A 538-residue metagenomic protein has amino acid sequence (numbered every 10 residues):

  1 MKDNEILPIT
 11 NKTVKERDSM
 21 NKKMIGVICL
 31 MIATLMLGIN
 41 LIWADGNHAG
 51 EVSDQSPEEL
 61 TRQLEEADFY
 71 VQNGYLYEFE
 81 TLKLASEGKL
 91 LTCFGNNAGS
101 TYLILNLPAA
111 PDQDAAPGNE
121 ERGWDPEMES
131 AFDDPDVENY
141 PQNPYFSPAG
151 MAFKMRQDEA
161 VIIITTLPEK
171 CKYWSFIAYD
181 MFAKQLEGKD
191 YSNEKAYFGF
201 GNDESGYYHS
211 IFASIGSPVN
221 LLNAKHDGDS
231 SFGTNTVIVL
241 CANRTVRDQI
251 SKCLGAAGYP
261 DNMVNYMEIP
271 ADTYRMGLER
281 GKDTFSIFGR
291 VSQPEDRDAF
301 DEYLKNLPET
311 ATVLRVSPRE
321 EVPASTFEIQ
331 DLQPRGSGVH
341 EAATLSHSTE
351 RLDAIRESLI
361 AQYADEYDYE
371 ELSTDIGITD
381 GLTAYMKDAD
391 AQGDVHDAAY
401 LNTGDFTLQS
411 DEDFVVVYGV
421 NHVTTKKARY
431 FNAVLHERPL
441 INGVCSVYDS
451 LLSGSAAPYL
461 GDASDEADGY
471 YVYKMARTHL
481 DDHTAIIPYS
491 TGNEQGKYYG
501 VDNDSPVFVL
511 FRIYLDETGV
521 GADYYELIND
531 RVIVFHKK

Functional and structural regions predicted by a protein language model:
K2-S19: Short, Lys/Arg-enriched N-terminal segments with co-localized hydrophobic residues within the first ~10-30 amino acids
T13-V14, M31, T166: Residue-level detector of alpha-helix boundary/anchor positions
D18-I28: Bacterial N-terminal signal peptides that target proteins for export
C29-G38: Bacterial N-terminal signal peptides
I39-A49: Sec-dependent signal peptide cleavage junction
N47-K538: A compositional/structural signature for long, glycine/proline-rich flexible linkers and loops on extracytoplasmic
